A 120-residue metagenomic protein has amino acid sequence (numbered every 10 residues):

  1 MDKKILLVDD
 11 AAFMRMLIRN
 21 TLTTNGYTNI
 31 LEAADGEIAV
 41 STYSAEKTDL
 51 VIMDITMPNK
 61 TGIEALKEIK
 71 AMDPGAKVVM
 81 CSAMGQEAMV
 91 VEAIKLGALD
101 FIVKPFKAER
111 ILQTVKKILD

Functional and structural regions predicted by a protein language model:
A12-L31: Two-component/phosphorelay signaling modules centered on CheY-like receiver
D35-I38, T61-E64: Acidic catalytic/metal-coordinating carboxylates
E46-I52: Active-site beta3 strand of CheY-like receiver
M57: Receiver (REC) domain active-site loop signature in two-component systems and cognate sites in sensor histidine kinases
M84-G85: Short, conserved "switch-loop" micro-motifs in signal-transduction and mechanochemical regulators
A88, F106-V115: C-terminal output helix
